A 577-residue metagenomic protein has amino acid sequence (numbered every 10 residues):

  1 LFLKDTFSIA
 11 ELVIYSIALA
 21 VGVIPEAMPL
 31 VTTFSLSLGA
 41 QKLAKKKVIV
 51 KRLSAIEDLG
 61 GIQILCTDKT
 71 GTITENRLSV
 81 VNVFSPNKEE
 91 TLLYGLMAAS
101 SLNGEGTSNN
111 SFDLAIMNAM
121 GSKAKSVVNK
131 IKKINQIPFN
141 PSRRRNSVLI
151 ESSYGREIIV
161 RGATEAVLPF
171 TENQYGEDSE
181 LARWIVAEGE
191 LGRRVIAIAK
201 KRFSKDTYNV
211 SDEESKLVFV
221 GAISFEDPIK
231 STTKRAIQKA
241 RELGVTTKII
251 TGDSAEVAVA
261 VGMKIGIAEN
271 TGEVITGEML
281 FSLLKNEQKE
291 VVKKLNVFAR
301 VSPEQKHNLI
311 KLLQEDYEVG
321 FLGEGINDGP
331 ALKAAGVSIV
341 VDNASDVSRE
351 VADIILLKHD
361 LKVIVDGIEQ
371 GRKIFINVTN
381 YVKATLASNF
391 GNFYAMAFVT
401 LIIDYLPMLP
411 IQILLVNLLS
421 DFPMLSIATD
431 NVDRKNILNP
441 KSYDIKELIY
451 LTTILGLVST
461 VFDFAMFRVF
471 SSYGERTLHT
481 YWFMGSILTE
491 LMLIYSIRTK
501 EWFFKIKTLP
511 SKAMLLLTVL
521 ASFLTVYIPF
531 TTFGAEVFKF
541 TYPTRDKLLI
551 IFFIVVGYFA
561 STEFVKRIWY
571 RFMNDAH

Functional and structural regions predicted by a protein language model:
L1-I24, Q41-K47, F390-Q412, D463-T477 (+2 more regions): Helix-interface capping motifs at the ends of transmembrane segments in multi-pass membrane proteins
L1-I64, I223, A240, K311 (+2 more regions): Hydrophobic alpha-helical transmembrane segments
I9-L12, T32-S54, L78-V80, L357 (+2 more regions): Juxtamembrane helix-loop transition segments at the membrane interface in multi-pass membrane proteins
S16-A20, K51-L59, K373-A384, L414 (+4 more regions): Membrane-interface segments at loop-to-transmembrane junctions
D58-F219, F225, Q238-K239, T247 (+5 more regions): Cytosolic catalytic regions of ATP/NTP-dependent phosphoryl-transfer enzymes
S108, I265, E269-G320, G325 (+2 more regions): Membrane-embedded transport module
M484-H577: C-terminal transmembrane module of polytopic membrane proteins
